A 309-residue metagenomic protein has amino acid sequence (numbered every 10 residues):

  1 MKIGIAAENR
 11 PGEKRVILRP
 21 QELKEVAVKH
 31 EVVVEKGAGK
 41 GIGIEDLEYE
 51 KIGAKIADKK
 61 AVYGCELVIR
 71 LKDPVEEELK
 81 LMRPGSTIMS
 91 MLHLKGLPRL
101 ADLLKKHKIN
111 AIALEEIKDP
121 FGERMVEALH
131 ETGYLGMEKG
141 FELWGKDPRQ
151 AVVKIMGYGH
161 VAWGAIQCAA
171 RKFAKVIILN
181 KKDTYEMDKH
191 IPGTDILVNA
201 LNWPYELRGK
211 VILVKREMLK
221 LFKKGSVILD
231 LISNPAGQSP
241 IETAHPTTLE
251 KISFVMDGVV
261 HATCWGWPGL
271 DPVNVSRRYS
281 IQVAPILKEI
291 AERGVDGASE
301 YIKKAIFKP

Functional and structural regions predicted by a protein language model:
K2, E8-R10, P74-A151, T263-P268: Glycine/serine-rich phosphate-binding loop and adjoining beta1-alpha1 elements at the start of nucleotide-handling
K2-L103: An N-terminal-biased, well-structured beta-alpha scaffold segment characteristic of Rossmann-like dinucleotide-binding
A7-G41, M137-E206, K210: Glycine-rich phosphate/diphosphate-binding loop of Rossmann-like nucleotide-binding domains
H30, R83-T87, H107-I109, F222-S226 (+1 more regions): A short helix->loop->beta-strand "cap" motif at the edges of active sites that frequently abuts
K72-D73, L92-H93, L201-E206, I232-S233 (+1 more regions): Short glycine-/small-residue-rich Rossmann-like dinucleotide-binding loops
E115-P148, S233-P309: Adenosine-phosphate binding glycine-rich loop
D183-V259: Rossmann-like adenosine-cofactor binding region
